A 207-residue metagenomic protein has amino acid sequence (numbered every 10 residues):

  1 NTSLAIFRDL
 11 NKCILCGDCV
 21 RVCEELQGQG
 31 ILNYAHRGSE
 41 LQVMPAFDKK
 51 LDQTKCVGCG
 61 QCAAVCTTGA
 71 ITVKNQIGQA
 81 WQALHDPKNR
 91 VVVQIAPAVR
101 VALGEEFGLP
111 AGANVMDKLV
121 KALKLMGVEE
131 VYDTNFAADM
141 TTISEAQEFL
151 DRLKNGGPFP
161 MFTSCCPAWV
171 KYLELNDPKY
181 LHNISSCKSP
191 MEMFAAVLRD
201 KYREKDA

Functional and structural regions predicted by a protein language model:
N1-K50: Ferredoxin-type iron-sulfur electron-transfer modules and their immediate structural context
T2, K12, K55, G112-A113: Charged, low-complexity surface patches
T2-R8, P45, Q61, E105-E106 (+1 more regions): Glycine- and acidic
A5, L15, G58, V115-K118: Residue-level preference for nonpolar/small residues embedded in alpha-helices
N11-L26, T54-G69, A138, S164-A168: Local cysteine-cluster metal-coordination motifs and their immediate loop/turn environment, predominantly Fe-S cluster
H36-M44, L51-G60, A70-K88: Terminal amphipathic helices with adjacent charged low-complexity linkers/tails
K50-T72, E174-P178, N183, C187: Helix-enriched interaction subdomains in cytosolic or periplasmic regions, typified by TIR/SEFIR signaling/NADase cores
V73-A207: Iron-sulfur-associated redox domains of electron-transfer enzymes in respiratory and anaerobic energy metabolism
